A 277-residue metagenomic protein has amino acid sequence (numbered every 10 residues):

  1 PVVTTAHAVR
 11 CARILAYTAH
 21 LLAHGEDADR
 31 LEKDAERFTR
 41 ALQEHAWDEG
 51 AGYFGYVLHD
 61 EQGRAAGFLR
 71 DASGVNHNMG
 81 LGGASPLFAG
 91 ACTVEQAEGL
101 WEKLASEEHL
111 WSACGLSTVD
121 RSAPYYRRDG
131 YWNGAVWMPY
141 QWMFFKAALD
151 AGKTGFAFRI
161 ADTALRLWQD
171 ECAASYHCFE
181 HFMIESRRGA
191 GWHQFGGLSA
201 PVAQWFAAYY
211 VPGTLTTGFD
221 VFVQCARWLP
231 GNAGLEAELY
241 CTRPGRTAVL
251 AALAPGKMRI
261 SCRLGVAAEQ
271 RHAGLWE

Functional and structural regions predicted by a protein language model:
V9, L15-A16, A28, A35 (+2 more regions): Heptad-repeat amphipathic alpha-helical coiled-coil interaction surface used for oligomerization/assembly
L15-E32, A151: Inter-helical turn/loop segments and adjacent helix faces that build the functional surface of alpha-helical bundle
A19, T39, A46, G90 (+2 more regions): Alpha-helical junction/boundary sensor with strong preference for TPR arrays
A28-A46, A161-A164: Short amphipathic alpha-helical coiled-coil/interface segments
F54-H59, R64-K103, P124, G130-P230: C-terminal capping/lid segments that line or modulate ligand- or cofactor-binding pockets
P212-G256, I260: Carbohydrate-binding surface patches
Q270-E277: C-terminal beta-strand-rich structural cap/linker in extracellular carbohydrate-active enzymes
